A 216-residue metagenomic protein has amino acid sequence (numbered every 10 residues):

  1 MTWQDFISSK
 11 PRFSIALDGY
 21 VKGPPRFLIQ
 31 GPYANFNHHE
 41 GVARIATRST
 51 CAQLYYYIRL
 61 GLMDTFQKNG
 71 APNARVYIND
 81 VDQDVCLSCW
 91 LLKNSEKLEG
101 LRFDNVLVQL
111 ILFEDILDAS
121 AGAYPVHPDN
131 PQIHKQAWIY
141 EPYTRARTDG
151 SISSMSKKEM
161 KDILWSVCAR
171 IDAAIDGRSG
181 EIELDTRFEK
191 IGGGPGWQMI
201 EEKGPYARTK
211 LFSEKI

Functional and structural regions predicted by a protein language model:
M1-I216: Replace "Mg2+/Mn2+-dependent" with "divalent metal-dependent
